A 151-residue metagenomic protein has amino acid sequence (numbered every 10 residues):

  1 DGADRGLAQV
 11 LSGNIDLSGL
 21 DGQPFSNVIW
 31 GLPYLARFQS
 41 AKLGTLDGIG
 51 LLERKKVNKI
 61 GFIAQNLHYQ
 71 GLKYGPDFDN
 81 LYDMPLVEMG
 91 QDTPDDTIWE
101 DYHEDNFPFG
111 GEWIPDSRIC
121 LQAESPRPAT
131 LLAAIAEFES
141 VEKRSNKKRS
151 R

Functional and structural regions predicted by a protein language model:
D1-R151: Beta-sheet repeat architectures centered on beta-propellers
